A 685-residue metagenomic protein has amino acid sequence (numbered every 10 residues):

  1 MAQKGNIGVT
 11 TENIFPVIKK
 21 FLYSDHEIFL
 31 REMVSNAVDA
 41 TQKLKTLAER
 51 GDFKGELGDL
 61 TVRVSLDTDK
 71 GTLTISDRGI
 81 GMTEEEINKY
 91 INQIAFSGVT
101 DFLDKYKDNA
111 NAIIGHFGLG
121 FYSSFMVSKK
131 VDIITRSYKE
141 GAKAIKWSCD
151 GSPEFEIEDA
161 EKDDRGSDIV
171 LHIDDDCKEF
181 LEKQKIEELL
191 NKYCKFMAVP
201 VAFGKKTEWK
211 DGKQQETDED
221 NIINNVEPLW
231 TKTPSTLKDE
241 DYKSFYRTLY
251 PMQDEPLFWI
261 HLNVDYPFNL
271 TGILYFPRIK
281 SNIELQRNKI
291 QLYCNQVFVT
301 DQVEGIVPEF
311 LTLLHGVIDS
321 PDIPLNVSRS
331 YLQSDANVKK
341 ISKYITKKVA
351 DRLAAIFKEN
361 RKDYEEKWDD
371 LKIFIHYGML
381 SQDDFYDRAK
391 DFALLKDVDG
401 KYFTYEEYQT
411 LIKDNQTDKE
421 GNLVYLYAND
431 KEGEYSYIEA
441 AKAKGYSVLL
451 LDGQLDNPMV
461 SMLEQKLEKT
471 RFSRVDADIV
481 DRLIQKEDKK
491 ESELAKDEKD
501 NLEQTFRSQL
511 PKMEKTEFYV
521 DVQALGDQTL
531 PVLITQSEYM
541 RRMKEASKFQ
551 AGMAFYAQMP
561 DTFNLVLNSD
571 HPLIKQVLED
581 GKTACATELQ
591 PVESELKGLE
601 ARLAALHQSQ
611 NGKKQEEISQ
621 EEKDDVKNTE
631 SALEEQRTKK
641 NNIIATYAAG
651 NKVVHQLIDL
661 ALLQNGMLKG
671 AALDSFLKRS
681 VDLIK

Functional and structural regions predicted by a protein language model:
M1-F180, E188, K195, K343 (+4 more regions): GHKL (Bergerat-fold) ATPase N-terminal catalytic module, capturing the glycine-rich phosphate-binding loop and acidic
I113, V131-E154, D174-K178, Q184-K685: GHKL/Bergerat-fold ATPase module in large chromosome/replication-associated machines
